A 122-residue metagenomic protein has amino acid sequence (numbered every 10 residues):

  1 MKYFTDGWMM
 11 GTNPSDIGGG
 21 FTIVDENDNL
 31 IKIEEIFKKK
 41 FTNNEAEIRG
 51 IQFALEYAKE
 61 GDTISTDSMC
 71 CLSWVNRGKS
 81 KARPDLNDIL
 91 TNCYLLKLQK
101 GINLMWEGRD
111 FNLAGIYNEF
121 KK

Functional and structural regions predicted by a protein language model:
M1, K121-K122: Short intrinsically disordered terminal tails
M1-E45, E56-Y57: RNase H-like nuclease fold core
W8-P14, I51-F120: RNase H catalytic domain
A46, G50: Loop-to-helix element that buttresses phosphate recognition and phosphoryl-transfer chemistry
